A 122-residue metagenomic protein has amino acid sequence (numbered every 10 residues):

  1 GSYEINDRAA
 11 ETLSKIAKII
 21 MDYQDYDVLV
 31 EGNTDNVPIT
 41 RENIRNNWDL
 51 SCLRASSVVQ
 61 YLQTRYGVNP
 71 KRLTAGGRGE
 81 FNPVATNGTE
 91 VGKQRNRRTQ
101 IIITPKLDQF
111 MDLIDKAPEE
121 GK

Functional and structural regions predicted by a protein language model:
S2-K15, I19-Y23, N33-K122: Periplasmic OmpA-like peptidoglycan-binding domain that tethers envelope proteins to the cell wall
